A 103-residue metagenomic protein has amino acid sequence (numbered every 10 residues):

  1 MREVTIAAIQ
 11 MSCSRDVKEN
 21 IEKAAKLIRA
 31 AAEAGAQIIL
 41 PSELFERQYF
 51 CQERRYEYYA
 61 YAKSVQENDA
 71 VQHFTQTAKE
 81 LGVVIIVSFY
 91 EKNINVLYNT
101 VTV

Functional and structural regions predicted by a protein language model:
R2, I9, Q52-Y56: A generic structural signal for ordered alpha-helices
E3-R15, T100: Active-site-proximal beta-strand elements of phosphoester/diester hydrolases
Q10-L27: N-terminal phosphate-binding loop and adjacent alpha-helix
V17, R29-V103: Cys-nucleophile CN-hydrolase/nitrilase-fold catalytic domain and related Cys-dependent amidase chemistry that acts on
